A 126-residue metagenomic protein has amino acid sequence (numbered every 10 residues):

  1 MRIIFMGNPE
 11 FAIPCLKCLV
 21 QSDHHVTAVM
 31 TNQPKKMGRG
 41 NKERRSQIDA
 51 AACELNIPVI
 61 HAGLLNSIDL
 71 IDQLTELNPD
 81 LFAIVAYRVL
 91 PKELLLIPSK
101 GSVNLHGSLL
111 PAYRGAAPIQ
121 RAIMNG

Functional and structural regions predicted by a protein language model:
M1-G126: One-carbon transfer enzymes
